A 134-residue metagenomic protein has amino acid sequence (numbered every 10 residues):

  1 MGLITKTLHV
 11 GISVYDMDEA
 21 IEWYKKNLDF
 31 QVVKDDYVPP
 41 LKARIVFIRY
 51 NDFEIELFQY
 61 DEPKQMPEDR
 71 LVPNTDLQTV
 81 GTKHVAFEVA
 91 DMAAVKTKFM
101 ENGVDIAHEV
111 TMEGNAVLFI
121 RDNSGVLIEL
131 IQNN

Functional and structural regions predicted by a protein language model:
M1-L8, Q31-A86, K96-R121, N133-N134: Vicinal oxygen chelate
A20-K25, F99, G125: Conserved active-site tyrosine of GNAT-family acetyltransferases
L127-L130: Short glycine-/small-residue motifs
